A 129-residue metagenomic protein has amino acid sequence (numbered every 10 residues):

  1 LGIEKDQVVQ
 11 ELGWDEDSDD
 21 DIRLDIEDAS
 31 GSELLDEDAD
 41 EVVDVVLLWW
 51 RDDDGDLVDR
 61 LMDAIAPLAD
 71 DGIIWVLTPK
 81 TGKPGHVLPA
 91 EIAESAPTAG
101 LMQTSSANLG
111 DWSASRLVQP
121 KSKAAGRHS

Functional and structural regions predicted by a protein language model:
L1-S129: S-adenosyl-L-methionine-dependent methyltransferase catalytic core, i.e., the SAM/SAH-binding region
